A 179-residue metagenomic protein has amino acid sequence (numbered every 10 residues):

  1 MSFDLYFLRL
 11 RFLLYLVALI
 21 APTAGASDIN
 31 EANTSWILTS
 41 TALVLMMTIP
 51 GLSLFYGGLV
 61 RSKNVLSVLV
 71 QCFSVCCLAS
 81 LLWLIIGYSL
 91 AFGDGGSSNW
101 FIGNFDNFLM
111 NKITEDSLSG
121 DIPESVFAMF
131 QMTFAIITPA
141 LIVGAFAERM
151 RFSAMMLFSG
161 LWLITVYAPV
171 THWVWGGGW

Functional and structural regions predicted by a protein language model:
M1-F7: N-terminal secretory signal peptides that target proteins for export/translocation
F7-W179: Hydrophobic alpha-helical transmembrane bundles of multi-pass membrane proteins
